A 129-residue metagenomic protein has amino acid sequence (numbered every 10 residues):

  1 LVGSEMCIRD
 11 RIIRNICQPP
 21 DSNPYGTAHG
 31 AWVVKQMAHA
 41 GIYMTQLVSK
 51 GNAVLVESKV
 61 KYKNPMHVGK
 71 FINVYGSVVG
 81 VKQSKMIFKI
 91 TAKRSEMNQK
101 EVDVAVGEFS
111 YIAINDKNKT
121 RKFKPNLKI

Functional and structural regions predicted by a protein language model:
L1-I8: Short, small-residue-biased leader/transition segments that mark boundaries at the very start of proteins
V2, Y25, H29, Y75: Short glycine-rich loop/turn motifs that provide flexible caps or phosphate-binding loops at active sites
G3, G30-A31, Q99, A105: Glycine-centered flexibility motif
R9-I12, V68, V79-I129: HotDog/MaoC-like acyl-thioester-processing domains
R9-V56, I112-I129: Hot-dog-fold acyl-thioester-processing enzymes
P19-D21, S58-N64, R94-E96: Short, well-ordered turn and helix-capping elements at secondary-structure junctions
H39-M86, K100-G107: Hydrophobic beta-strand-centered segment that forms part of the acyl-chain substrate-binding groove
